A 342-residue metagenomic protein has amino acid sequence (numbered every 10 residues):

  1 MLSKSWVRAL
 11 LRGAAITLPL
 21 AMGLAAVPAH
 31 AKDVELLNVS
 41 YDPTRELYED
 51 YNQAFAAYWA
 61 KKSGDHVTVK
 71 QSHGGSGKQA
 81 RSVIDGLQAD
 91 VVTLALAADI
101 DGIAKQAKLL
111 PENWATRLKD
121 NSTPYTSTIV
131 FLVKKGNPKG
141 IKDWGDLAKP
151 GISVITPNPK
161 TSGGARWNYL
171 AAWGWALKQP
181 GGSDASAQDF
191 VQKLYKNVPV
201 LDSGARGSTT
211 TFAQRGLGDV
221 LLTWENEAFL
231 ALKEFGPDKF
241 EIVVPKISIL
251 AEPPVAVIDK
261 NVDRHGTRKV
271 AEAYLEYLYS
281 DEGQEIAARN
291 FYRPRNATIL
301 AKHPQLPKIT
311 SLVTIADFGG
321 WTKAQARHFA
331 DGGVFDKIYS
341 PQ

Functional and structural regions predicted by a protein language model:
K4, L10-A25: Bacterial N-terminal signal peptides
T17-P19, A29, D42: Cleavable N-terminal signal peptides
K32-S162, Y339-S340: N-terminal segment of the mature folded domain
V39-Y41, V133-K135, S153-P180, Y195-V198 (+1 more regions): Short beta-strand->loop
T123-S127, Q188-Y195, L201-S203, F235-R268 (+1 more regions): Periplasmic-binding protein-like
G136-K142, T161, G174-G182, N261-K269: Short helix-loop capping/hinge motifs at secondary-structure junctions, enriched in acidic/polar residues
Q179-K246: Ligand-binding pocket segment of bilobal, Venus flytrap-like solute-binding proteins
V262-Q342: Extracellular/periplasmic juxtamembrane helices and adjacent flexible linkers that interface with membrane partners
